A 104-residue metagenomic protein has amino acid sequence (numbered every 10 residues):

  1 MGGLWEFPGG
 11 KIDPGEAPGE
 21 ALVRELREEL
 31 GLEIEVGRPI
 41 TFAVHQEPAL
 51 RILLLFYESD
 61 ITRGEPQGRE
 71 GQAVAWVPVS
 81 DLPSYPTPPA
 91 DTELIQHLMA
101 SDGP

Functional and structural regions predicted by a protein language model:
M1-E28: Conserved Nudix-box catalytic region and its N-terminal flanking loop in Nudix hydrolases and closely related
M1-L4, P48-L53, G68-G71: A generic structural micro-feature
I12-D13, H45, D81-P83: Short histidine/acidic/glycine/proline-rich micro-motifs that form metal- and phosphate-coordinating active-site loops
A17, R27, E33-E35, P78: Short coil/turn motifs that cap or connect alpha-helices
E33-I34, F42-E65, L98: Active-site-adjacent beta-strand/loop module that shapes the phosphate/pyrophosphate-binding cleft
E58, Q67-L98: NUDIX/MutT-family hydrolases
M99-P104: Generic C-terminal helix-cap and adjacent flexible tail
